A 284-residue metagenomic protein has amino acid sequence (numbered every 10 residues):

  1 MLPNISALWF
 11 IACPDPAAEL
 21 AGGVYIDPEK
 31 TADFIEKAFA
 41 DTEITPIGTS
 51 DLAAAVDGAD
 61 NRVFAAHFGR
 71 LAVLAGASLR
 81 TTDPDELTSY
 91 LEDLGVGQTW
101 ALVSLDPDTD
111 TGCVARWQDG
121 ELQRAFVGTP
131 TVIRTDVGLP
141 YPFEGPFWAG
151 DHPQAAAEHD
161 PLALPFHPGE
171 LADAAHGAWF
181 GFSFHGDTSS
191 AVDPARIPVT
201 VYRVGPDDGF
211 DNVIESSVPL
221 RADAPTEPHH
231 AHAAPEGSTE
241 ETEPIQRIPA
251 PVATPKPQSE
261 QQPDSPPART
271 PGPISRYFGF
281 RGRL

Functional and structural regions predicted by a protein language model:
M1-P142, P146: Hydrophobic alpha-helical segments that drive targeting, anchoring, or assembly
D119, Q123-L284: Long, compositionally biased intrinsically disordered terminal regions
